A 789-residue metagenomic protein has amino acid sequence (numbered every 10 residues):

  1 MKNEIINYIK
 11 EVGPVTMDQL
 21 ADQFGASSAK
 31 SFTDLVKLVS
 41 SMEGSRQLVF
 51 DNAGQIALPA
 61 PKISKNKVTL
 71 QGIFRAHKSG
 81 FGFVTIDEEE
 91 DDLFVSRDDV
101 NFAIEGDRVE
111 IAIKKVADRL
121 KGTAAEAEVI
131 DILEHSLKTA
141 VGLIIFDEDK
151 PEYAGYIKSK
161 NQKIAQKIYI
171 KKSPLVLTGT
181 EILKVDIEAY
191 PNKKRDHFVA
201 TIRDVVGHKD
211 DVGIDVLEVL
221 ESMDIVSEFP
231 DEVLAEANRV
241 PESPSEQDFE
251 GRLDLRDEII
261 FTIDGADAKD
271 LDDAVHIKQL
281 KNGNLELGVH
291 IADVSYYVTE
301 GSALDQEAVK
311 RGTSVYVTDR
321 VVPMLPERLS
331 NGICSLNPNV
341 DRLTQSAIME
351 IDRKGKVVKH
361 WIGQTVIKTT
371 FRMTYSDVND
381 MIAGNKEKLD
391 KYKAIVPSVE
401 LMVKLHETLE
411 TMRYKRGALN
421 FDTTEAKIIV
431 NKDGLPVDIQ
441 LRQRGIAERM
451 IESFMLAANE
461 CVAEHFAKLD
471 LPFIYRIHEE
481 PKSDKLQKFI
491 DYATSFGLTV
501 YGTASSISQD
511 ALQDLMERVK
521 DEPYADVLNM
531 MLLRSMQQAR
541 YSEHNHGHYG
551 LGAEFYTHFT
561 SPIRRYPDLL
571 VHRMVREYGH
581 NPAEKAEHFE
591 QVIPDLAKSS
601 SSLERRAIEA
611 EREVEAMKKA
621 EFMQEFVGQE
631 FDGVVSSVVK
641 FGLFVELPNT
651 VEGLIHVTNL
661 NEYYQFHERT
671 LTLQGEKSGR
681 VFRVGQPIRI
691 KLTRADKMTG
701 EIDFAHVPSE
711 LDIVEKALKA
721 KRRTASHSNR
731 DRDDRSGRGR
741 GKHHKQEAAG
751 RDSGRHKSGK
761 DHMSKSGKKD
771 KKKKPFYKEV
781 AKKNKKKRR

Functional and structural regions predicted by a protein language model:
M1-G288, S295-D341, R372, N379-D380 (+2 more regions): Charge-lined substrate channels and their catalytic hotspots, especially those that engage the 3′ end of RNA
D107, A127, H656-I702, V707 (+1 more regions): Intrinsically disordered, low-complexity linker and terminal regions at domain boundaries
K114, E188, S636, T693-A695: Short, surface-exposed secondary-structure boundary micro-motifs
S314-Y414: Conserved catalytic alpha/beta cores of large enzymes that bind or transform nucleotide phosphates and polynucleotides
I362, Y375-L647, N661, Q665 (+1 more regions): Append "with occasional cross-activation on large, charged helical scaffolds in nucleic-acid assemblies
K716-R789: Intrinsically disordered, Lys/Arg-rich low-complexity segments
